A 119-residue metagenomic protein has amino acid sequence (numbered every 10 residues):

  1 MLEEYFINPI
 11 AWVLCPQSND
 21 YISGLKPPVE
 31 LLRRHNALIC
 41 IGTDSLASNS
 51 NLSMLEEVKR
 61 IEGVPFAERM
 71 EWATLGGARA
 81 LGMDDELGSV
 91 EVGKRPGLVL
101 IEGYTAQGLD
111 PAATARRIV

Functional and structural regions predicted by a protein language model:
L2-I7: Acidic (Asp/Glu)-rich catalytic clusters
N8-I10, A37: Short, well-ordered coil/turn segments that N-cap beta-strands
A11, E57, R116-R117: Generic structural signal for residues positioned in beta-strands
C15-P16, L25-G103: His/Asp/Glu-enriched, well-ordered alpha-helical/loop segment that forms or immediately abuts the divalent-metal
Y21-I22: Helical hairpin unit composed of two closely spaced alpha helices linked by a short loop
V90-V92, T105-V119: C-terminal accessory subdomain/extension
